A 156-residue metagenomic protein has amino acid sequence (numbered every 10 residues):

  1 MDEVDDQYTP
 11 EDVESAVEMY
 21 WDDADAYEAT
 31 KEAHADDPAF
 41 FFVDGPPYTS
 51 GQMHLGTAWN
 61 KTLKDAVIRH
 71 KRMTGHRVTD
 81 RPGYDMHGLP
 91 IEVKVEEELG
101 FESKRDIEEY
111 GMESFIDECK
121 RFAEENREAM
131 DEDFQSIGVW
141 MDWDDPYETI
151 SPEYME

Functional and structural regions predicted by a protein language model:
M1-E156: N-terminal, positively charged nucleic-acid-binding surface of large information/translation enzymes
